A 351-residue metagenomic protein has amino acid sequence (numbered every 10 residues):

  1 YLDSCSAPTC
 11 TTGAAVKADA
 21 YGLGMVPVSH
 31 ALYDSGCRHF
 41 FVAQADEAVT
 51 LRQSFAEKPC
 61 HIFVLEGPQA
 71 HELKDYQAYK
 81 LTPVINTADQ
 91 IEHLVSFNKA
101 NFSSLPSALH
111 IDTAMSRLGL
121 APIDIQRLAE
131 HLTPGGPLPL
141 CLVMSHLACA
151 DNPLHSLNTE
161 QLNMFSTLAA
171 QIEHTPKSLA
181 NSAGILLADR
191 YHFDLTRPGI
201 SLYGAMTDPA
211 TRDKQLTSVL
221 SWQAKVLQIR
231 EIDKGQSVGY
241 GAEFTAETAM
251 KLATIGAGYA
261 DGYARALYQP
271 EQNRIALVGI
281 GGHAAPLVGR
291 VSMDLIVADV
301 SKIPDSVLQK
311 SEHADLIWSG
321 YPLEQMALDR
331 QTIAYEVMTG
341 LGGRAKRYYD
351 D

Functional and structural regions predicted by a protein language model:
Y1: Solvent-exposed, charged/polar functional surfaces in cytosolic regulatory/catalytic domains
S4, E47, P68, N86-Q90 (+1 more regions): Active-site anion/phosphate-binding pocket segments in diverse small-molecule metabolic enzymes
P8-S178, H192: Active-site-proximal beta-alpha core segment in soluble small-molecule metabolic enzymes
